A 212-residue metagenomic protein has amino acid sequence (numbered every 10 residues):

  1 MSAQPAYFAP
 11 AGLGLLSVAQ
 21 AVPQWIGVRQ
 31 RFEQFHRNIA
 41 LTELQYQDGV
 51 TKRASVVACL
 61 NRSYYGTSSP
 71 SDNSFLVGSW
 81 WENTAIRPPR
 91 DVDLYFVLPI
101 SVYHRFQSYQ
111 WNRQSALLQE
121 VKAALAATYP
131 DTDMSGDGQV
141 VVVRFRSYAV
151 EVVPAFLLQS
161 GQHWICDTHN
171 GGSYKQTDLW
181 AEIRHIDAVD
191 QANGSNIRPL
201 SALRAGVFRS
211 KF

Functional and structural regions predicted by a protein language model:
M1-P89, I100-N112: N-terminal regions immediately upstream of nucleotidyltransferase
L44, A54-V57, K122, P130-D131 (+1 more regions): Catalytic cores of NTP-dependent nucleotidyl/adenyl transfer enzymes across multiple folds
T67, S71, A127-G136: Short secondary-structure junctions
W81-V97, V140-A155: Histidine-centered divalent-metal-coordination microenvironment in nucleic-acid enzymes
Y95, W111-Q114: Acidic/His-rich structured neighborhood in mature extracellular/periplasmic domains
F96-V102, L125, Y129: Generic hydrophobic/packing signal
R113-Y129: A gly/proline- and charged-residue-enriched helix-loop-helix capping module
